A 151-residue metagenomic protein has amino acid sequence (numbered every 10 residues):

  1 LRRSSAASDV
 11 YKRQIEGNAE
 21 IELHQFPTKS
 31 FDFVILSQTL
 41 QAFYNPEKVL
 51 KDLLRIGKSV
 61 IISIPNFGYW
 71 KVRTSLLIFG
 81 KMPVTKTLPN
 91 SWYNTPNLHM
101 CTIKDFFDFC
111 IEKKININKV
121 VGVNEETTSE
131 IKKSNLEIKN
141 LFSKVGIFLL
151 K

Functional and structural regions predicted by a protein language model:
L1-A7, Y11: Single conserved hydrophobic/aromatic residue that forms the stacking wall/gate of nucleotide- or nucleobase-binding
A6, K29-S30, I56: Alpha-helix C-terminal capping/helix-to-coil transition sites in glycosyltransferase folds
K12-Q25: Conserved SAM-binding strand-loop segment of SAM-dependent methyltransferases
I21, Q41, Y69: Active-site micro-motifs of SAM-dependent methyltransferase domains
H24-F33: A short acidic, Gly/Pro-enriched loop at the edge of an enzyme's catalytic core that lines a small-molecule cofactor
D32-N45: A short SAM/SAH-binding and catalytic strip from SAM-dependent methyltransferases
E47-D52, S59-K151: S-adenosyl-L-methionine-dependent methyltransferase catalytic module, highlighting the catalytic core
